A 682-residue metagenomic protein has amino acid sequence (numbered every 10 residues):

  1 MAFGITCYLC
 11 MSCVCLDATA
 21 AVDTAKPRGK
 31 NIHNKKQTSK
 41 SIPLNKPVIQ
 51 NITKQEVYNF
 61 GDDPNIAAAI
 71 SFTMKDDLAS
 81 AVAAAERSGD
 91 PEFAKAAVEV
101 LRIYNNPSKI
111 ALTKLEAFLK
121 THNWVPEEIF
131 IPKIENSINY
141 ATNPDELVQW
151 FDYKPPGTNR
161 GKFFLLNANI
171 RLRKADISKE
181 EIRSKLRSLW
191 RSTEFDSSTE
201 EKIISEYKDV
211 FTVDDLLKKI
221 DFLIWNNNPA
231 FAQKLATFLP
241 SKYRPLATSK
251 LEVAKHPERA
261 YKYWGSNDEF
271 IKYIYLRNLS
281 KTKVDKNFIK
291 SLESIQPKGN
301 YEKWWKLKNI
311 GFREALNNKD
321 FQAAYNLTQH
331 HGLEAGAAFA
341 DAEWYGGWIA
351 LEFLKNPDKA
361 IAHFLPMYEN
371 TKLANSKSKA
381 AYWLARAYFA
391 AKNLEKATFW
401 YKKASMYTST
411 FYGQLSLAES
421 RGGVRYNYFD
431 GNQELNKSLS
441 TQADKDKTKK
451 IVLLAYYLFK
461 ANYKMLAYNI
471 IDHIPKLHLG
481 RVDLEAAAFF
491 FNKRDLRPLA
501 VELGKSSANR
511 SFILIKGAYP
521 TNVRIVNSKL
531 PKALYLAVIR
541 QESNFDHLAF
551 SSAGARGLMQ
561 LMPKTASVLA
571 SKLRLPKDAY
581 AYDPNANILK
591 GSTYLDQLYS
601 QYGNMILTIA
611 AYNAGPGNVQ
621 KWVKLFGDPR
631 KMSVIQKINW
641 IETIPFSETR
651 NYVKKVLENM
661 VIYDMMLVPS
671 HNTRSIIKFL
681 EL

Functional and structural regions predicted by a protein language model:
C10, C15-L101, Y428-K450, K460: N-terminal leader/linker segments that initiate helical-solenoid repeat arrays
N51-N59, V82-F93, Y104-P107, E116-P126 (+16 more regions): Solenoid-like repeat scaffolds
N65, A94, E99, I131-I134 (+9 more regions): TPR repeat positional signature
A68, E99-R102, I134, L165-N167 (+9 more regions): Structural register within alpha-helical repeat arrays
F72, I138, N169-R171, L223 (+7 more regions): Residue at a conserved register position within TPR or TPR-like alpha-solenoid repeats
K75, N105, A141, L172-D176 (+8 more regions): Structural motif corresponding to the intra-repeat A-B loop/turn of tetratricopeptide repeats
P91-F93, V100, L115-T121, S294-W304 (+7 more regions): Catalytic glycan-binding domains that act on GlcNAc-containing polysaccharides
